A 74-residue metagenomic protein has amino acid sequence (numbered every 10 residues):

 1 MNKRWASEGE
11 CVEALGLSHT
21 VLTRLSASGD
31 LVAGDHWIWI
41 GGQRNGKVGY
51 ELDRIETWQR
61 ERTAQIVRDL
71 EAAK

Functional and structural regions predicted by a protein language model:
M1-K3: Short, amphipathic alpha-helical "recognition" segments used to contact nucleic acids or chromatin
E10-V12: Short alpha-helical "recognition helix" segments of helix-turn-helix
A14-G49, R54-T57, R68-L70: Major-groove DNA-recognition helix of helix-turn-helix-type DNA-binding domains
W58-R62: Short linear motifs in low-complexity, proline-biased tails and propeptides
T63-K74: Helix-turn-helix/homeodomain-like alpha-helical modules used for DNA recognition and transcription-factor dimerization
